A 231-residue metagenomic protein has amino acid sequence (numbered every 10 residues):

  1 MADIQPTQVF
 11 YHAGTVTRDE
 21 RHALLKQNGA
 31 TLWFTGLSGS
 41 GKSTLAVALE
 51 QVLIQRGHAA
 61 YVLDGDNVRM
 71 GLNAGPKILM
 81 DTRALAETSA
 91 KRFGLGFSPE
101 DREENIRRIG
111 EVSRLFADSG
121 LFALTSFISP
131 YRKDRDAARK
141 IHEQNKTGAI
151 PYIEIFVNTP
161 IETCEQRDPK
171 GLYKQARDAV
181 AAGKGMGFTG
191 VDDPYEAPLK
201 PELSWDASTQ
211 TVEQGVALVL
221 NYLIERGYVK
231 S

Functional and structural regions predicted by a protein language model:
M1-T31: Extreme N-terminal, non-catalytic leader segments that precede Walker-type/kinase nucleotide-binding cores
F34: Hydrophobic anchor at the beta1->P-loop junction of P-loop NTPases
S38: The conserved Walker
K42: Conserved lysine of the Walker
V47-R114, D118: Conserved substrate/cofactor phosphate-moiety recognition/catalytic segment in nucleotide-dependent phosphotransferases
R114-L121, I141-I150, Y195-P198: Conserved catalytic network of the ASCE P-loop NTPase/AAA+ motor domain
T125-S126, P130, N145-R167, W205: Conserved phosphate-donor/acceptor-positioning beta-strand/loop module used by diverse small-molecule
N158-I161, Q166-L218, R226-S231: Small-molecule kinase domains that catalyze NTP-dependent phosphoryl transfer to phosphate-bearing small molecules
